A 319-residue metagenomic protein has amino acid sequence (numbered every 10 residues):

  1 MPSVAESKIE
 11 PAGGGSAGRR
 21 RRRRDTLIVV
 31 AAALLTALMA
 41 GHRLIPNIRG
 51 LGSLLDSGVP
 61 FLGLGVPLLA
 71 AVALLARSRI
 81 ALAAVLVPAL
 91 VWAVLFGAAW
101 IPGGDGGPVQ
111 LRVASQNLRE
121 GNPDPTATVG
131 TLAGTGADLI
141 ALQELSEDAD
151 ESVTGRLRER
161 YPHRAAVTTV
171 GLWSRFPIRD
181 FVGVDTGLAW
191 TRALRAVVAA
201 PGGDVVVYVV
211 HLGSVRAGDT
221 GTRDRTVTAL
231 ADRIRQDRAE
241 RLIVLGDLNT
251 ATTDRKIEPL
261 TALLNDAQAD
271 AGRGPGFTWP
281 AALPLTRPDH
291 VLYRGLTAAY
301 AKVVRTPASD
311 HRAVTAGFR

Functional and structural regions predicted by a protein language model:
P2-T154: N-terminal, active-site-proximal structural segment of metallo-dependent hydrolase catalytic domains
V113, R119-A133, E144-R319: Soluble catalytic domains of enzymes that build or remodel membrane lipids, polysaccharides, and related
